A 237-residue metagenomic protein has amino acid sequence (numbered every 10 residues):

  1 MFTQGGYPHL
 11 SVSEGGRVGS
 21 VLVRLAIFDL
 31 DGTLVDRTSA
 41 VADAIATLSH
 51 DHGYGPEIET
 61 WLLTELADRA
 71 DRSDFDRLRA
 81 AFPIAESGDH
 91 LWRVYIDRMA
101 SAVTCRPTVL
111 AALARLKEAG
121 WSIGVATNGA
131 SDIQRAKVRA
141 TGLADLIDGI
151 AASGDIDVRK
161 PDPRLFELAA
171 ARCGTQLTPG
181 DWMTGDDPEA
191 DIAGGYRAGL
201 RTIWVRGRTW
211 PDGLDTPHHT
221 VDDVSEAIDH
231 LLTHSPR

Functional and structural regions predicted by a protein language model:
F2-R24, A114-K117, S122-R237: Asp-based, Mg2+/Mn2+-dependent phosphohydrolase catalytic module
Y7-G15, G19-A111, D132: N-terminal helical cap/lid subdomain that shapes the substrate entry/recognition surface in HAD-like hydrolases
